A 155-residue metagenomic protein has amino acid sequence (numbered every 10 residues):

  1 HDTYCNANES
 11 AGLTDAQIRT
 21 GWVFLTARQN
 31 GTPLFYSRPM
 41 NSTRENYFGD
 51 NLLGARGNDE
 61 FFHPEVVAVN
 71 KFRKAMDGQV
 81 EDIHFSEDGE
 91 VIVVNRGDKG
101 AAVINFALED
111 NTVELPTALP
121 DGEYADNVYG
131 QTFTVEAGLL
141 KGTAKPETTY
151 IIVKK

Functional and structural regions predicted by a protein language model:
H1-S42, K71: Conserved alpha/beta catalytic core and glycan-binding cleft of carbohydrate-active enzymes
R28, V94-D98, A144, K154-K155: Active-site beta-strand termini and strand-to-loop segments that position acidic
P33, K74-S86, E123, T132: Short secondary-structure junctions
R44-H63, K74, E81-H84: Surface-exposed intrinsically disordered loops and tails
K71, Q79-A118: Carbohydrate-binding surface patches
K71-G78, A102, T148-K155: Non-catalytic C-terminal accessory domains or segments of carbohydrate-active enzymes
T117-G130: Solvent-exposed beta-hairpin/edge-strand motifs
T134-K155: C-terminal beta-strand-rich structural cap/linker in extracellular carbohydrate-active enzymes
